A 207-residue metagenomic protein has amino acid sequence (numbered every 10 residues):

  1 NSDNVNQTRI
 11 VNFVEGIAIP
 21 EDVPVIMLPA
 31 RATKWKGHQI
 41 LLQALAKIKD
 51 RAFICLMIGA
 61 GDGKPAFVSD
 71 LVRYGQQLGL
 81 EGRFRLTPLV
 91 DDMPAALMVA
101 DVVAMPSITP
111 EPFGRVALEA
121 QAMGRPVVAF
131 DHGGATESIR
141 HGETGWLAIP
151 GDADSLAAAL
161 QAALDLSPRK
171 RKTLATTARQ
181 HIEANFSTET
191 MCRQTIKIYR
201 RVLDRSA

Functional and structural regions predicted by a protein language model:
S2-I19, L71-V72, R169: A short helix/loop element that forms part of the nucleotide-sugar donor recognition site in Leloir-type
P20-P24, H38, L42-R85: A conserved nucleotide-sugar
P24, A162, R169-N185, Q194-K197: A short, well-ordered alpha-helix in the C-terminal region of glycosyltransferases
L89-V90, A96-A100, R115: Short alpha-helical donor nucleotide-sugar binding micro-motif in glycosyltransferases
P94, P112, A117-A122, T136-E137 (+1 more regions): Short alpha-helical segment that forms part of, or immediately flanks, the ligand-binding pocket in carbohydrate-active
M98-P112, R125: Acidic donor-binding loop of glycosyltransferase active sites
P126-A129, I139: Short hydrophobic beta-strand element within catalytic cores of glycosyltransferases and related nucleotide-activated
H141-G142, W146-A153, A162-P168: Conserved acidic donor-binding segment of nucleotide-sugar-dependent glycosyltransferases
